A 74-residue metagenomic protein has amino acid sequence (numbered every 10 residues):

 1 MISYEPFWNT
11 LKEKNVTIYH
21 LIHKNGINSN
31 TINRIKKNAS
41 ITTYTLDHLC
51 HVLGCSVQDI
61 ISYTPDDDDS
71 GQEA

Functional and structural regions predicted by a protein language model:
M1-H20: A short, Lys/Arg-rich alpha-helix, primarily the initiator
T10, I35, I61-A74: Short, charged recognition helix plus adjacent turn of helix-turn-helix-like nucleic-acid-binding domains
K12, H23, H51: Alpha-helical residues within the helix-turn-helix
K12, K37-S40: Short amphipathic helical patch at the helix-1/turn junction of helix-turn-helix
N15-N33: Short alpha-helical DNA-recognition segment
T31-R34, T45-H48, D59: Residue-level recognition of specific faces of alpha-helices
A39-H51: Short, basic-rich loop-to-helix N-cap that marks the start of a DNA-contacting helix
